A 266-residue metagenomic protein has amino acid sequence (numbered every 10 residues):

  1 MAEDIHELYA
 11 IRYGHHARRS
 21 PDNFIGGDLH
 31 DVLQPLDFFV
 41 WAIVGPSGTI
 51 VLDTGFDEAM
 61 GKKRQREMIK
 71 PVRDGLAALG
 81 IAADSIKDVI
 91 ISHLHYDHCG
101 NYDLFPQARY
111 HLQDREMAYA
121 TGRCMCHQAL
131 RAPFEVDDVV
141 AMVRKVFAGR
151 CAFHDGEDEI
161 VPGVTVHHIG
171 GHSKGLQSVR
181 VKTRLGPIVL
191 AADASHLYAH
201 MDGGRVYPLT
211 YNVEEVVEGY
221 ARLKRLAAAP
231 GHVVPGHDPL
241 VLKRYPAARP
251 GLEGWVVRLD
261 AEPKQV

Functional and structural regions predicted by a protein language model:
A2, K70-I81, S85, R115-H168 (+2 more regions): Metallo-beta-lactamase
A2-L33, P250-L252, L259-V266: Basic, amphipathic N-terminal segments that precede the first structured/catalytic domain
A2-L8, V44-T49, D158-T165, T183-P187: Beta-strand-turn-beta hairpins that frame and shape the catalytic cleft of phosphate-ester-processing enzymes
L8, I43, D53, I86 (+7 more regions): Divalent metal-coordination and catalytic microenvironments
Y13-A78, S178-A192: Conserved beta-strand hairpin/beta-sheet module of binuclear metal-dependent hydrolase folds, prominently
Y13-G14, T54-D57, L94, R115-E116 (+3 more regions): Active-site metal-binding loops of divalent metal-dependent hydrolases
R66, P71-D74, S178, R184-V266: Cap/insert and terminal regions of metallo-dependent hydrolase folds
R66-L112: Active-site metal-binding motif and surrounding structural segment of the metallo-beta-lactamase
